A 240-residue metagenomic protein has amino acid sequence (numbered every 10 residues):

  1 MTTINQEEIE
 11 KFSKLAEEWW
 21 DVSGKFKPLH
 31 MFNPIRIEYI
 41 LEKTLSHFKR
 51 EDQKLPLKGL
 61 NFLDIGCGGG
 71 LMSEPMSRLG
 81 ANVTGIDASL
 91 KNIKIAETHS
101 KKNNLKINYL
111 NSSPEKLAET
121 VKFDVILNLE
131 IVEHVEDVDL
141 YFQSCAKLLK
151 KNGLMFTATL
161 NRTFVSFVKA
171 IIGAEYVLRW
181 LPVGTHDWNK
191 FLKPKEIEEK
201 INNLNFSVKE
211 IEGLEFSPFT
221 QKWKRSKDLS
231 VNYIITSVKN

Functional and structural regions predicted by a protein language model:
M1-F26: N-terminal, positively charged/glycine-rich alpha-helical extensions of SAM-dependent methyltransferases
M31-K58: Conserved alpha-helix/loop element of class I SAM-dependent methyltransferases that forms part of the SAM/SAH-binding
T44, F48, S100, I201: Conserved hydrophobic residues forming the short capping helix/wall of the S-adenosyl-L-methionine
E51-L55, L60-V165, P194, I235-S237: Conserved SAM-binding loop
T159, R179-E196: Acceptor-substrate binding/catalytic loop of class I
S166-Y176: Short, flexible, mixed-charge acidic loops at enzyme active sites
N189-N205, I211: Short alpha-helix
K222-N240: Core SAM-dependent methyltransferase catalytic element
